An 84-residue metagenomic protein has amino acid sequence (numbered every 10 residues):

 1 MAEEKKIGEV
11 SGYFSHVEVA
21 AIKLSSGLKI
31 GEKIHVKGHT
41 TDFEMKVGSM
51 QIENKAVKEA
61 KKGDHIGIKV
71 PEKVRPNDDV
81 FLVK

Functional and structural regions predicted by a protein language model:
A2-L24, L28, K33-K84: Beta-strand/loop-dominated core regions that host nucleotide or nucleotide-derived cofactor-binding catalytic loops
